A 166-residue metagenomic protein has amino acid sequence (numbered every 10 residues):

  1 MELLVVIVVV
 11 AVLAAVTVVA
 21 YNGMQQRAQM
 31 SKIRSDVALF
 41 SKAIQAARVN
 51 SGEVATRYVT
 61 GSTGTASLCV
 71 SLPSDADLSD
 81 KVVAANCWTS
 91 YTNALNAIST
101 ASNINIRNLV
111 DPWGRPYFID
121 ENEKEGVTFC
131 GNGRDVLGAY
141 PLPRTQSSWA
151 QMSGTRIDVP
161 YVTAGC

Functional and structural regions predicted by a protein language model:
M1, V12, T60, T145 (+1 more regions): Extended interaction regions within the primary functional domain
M1-N22, Q29: N-terminal single-pass transmembrane signal-anchor helix
Q26-V54: Membrane-proximal N-terminal amphipathic helix
I44-I106: Short, glycine/small-hydrophobic-rich surface segments
R115, E121-C166: Short, surface-exposed interaction loops/tails
